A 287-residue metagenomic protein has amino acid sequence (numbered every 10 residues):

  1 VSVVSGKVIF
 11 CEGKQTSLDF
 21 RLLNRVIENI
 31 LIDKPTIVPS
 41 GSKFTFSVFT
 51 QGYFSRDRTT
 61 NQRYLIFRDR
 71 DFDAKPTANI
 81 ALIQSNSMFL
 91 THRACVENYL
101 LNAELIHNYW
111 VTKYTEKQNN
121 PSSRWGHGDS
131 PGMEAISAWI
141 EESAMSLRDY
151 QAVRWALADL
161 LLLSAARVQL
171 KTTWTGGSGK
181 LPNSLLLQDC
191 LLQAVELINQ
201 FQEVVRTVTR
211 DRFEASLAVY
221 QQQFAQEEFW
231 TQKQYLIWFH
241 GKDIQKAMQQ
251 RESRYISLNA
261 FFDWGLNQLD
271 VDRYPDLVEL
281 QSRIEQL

Functional and structural regions predicted by a protein language model:
V1-L287: Acidic, divalent-metal-binding catalytic cores of TOPRIM and closely related two-metal-ion phosphodiester/pyrophosphate
